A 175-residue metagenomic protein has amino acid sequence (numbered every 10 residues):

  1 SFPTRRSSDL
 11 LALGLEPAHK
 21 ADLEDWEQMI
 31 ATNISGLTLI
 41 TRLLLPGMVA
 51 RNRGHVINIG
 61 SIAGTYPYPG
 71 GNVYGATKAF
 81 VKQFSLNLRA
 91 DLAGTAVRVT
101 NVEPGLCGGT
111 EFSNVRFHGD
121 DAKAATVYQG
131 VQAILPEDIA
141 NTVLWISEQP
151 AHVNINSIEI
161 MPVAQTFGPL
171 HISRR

Functional and structural regions predicted by a protein language model:
S1-S7: Short, small-residue-biased leader/transition segments that mark boundaries at the very start of proteins
G14-A18, D22-I30: Substrate-binding pocket helix/loop in short-chain dehydrogenase/reductase
H19, Y66-N72, V131: Active-site loop immediately N-terminal to the catalytic Tyr-X3-Lys motif of short-chain dehydrogenase/reductase
T41, T77: Active-site helix of classical SDR
P46, A90-D91: Alpha-helical segment proximal to the catalytic Tyr-Lys
S61: Residue(s) in the substrate-gating loop at a strand-loop-helix junction that position the organic substrate next
N101-V102, D121-P169: C-terminal helical subdomain
